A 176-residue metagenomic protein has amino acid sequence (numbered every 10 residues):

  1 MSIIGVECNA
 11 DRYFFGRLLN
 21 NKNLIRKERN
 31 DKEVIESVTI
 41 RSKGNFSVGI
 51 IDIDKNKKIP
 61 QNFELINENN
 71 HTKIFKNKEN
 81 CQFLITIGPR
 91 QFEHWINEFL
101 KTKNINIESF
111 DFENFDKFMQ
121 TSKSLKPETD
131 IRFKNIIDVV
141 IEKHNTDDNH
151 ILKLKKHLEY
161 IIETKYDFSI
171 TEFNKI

Functional and structural regions predicted by a protein language model:
M1-V48: RecA-like P-loop NTPase motor core
R17-N21, S37-V48, N56-I176: C-terminal accessory helical subdomains adjacent to catalytic cores in phosphodiester- and nucleotide-handling enzymes
